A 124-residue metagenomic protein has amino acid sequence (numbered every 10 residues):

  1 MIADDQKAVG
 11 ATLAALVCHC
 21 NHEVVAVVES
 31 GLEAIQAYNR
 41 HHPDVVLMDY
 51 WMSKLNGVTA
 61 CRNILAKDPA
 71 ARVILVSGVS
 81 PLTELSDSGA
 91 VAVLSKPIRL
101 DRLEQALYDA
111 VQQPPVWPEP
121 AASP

Functional and structural regions predicted by a protein language model:
D4, D49: Active-site residues of response regulator receiver
K7-A26: Two-component/phosphorelay signaling modules centered on CheY-like receiver
S30-E33, L55-T59: Acidic catalytic/metal-coordinating carboxylates
Q36, V58-A70: Short amphipathic alpha-helix used as the core "switch/output" element in two-component signaling
H41-L47: Active-site beta3 strand of CheY-like receiver
M52: Receiver (REC) domain active-site loop signature in two-component systems and cognate sites in sensor histidine kinases
I98-V111, P115-P120: C-terminal output helix
